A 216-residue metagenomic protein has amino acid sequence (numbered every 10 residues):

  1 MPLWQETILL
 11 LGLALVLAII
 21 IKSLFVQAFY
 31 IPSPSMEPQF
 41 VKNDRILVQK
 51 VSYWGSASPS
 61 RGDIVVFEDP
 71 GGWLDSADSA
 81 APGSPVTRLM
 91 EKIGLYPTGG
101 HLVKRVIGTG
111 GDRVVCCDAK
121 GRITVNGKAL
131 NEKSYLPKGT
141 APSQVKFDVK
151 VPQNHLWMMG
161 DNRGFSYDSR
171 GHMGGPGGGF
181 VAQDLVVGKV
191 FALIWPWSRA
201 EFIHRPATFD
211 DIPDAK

Functional and structural regions predicted by a protein language model:
M1-I8, I20, L24-F25, F29-Y30 (+1 more regions): Soluble "head" domains of membrane/secretory-pathway proteins
I8-G12, V16: Sec-dependent signal peptide hydrophobic core
